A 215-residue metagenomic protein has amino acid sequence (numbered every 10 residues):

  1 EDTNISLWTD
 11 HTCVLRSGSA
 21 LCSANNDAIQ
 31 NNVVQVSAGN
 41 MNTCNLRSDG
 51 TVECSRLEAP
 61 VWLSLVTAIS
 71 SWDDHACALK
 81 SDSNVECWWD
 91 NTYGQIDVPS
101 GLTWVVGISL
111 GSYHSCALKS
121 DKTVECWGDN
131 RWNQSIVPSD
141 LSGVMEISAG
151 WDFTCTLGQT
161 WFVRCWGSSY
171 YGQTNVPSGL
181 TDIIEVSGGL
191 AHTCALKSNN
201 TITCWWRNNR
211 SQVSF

Functional and structural regions predicted by a protein language model:
E1-D27, N31-A38, T43-N45, V52-A59 (+1 more regions): An edge-strand/N-cap motif at the start of beta-rich repeat modules
L7, L15, A38, L46 (+8 more regions): Residue-level recognition of a conserved intra-blade site in WD40 beta-propeller repeats
T9-H11, N40-N42, D73-H75, D90-Q95 (+6 more regions): Consensus positions within tandem repeat domains that build extended binding/scaffold surfaces
H11, V33, T51-V52, V66 (+6 more regions): Intrinsic low-complexity tandem-repeat regions in disordered proteins
H11-V14, C22, N42-N45, C54 (+8 more regions): Conserved core positions of repeat-based scaffolds
I29-Q30, P60-L63, P99-G101, P138-S139 (+1 more regions): Surface loop/turn motifs at the tips and blade-to-blade linkers of beta-strand repeat domains
